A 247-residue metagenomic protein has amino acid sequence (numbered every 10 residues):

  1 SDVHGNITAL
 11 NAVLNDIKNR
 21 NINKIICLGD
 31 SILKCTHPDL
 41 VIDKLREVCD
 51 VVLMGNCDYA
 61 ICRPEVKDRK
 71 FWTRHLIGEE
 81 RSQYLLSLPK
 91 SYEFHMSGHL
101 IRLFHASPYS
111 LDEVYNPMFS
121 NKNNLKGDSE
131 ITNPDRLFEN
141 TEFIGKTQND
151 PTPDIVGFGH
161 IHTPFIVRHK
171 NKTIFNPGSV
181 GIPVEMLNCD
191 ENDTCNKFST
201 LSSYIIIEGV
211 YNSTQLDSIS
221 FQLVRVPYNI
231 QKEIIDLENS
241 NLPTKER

Functional and structural regions predicted by a protein language model:
S1, I25-D30, V51-N56, F104 (+2 more regions): Active-site neighborhood of phospho(di)ester-bond hydrolases with catalytic His/Asp-centered motifs
V3-L86: Core catalytic region of metal-dependent phosphoesterases/phosphodiesterases, especially metallo-beta-lactamase-like
H4-A9, L33-T36, C57-R63, Y109-L111 (+2 more regions): Active-site environment of divalent metal-dependent phosphoester hydrolases
I17-I22, M96, N149-T152, I206: Glycine-rich phosphate-binding loop signature in dinucleotide/nucleotide-binding domains
K90-G98, V167-H169, I207: Short acidic-hydrophobic surface loop/beta-edge motif
A106-E142, P183-V184: Active-site-proximal loop/helix segment associated with metal-binding centers of metalloenzymes
G127-K172: Hydrophobic, aromatic-enriched interface-forming segments
V167-R247: Acidic, His/Gly-rich catalytic cores of divalent-metal-dependent hydrolytic chemistry
